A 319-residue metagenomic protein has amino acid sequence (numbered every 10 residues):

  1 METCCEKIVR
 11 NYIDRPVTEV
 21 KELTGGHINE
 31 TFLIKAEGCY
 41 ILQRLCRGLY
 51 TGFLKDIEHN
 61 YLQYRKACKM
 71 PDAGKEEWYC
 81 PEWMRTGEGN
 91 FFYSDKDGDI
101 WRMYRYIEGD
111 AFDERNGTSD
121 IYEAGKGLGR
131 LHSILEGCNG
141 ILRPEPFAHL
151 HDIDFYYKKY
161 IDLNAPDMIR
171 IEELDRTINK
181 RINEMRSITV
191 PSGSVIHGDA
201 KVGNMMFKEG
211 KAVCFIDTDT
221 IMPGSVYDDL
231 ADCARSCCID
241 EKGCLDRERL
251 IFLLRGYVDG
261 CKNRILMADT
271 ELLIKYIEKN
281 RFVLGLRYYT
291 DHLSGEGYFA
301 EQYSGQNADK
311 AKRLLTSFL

Functional and structural regions predicted by a protein language model:
M1-K21: Juxta-kinase regulatory segment immediately upstream of eukaryotic protein kinase catalytic domains
V17-K35: ATP-binding glycine-rich phosphate-binding loop
K21-G25, R44, T51-K55, D110-Y122 (+4 more regions): ATP-dependent phospho-/nucleotidyl transfer catalytic cores
H27-E30, R47-L150, V226: Conserved ATP-binding subdomain of kinase catalytic cores across diverse folds
I41-G48, T218-D219: Active-site ExK catalytic segment of metal-dependent nucleases
K208-R255, K262, Y298-D309: Active-site Asp-x-Gly
Y257-I277: Hydrophobic alpha-helical bundle architecture
V283-L319: ATP/Mg2+ or Mg2+-diphosphate-binding catalytic cores that bind nucleotide phosphates or diphosphates via glycine-rich
